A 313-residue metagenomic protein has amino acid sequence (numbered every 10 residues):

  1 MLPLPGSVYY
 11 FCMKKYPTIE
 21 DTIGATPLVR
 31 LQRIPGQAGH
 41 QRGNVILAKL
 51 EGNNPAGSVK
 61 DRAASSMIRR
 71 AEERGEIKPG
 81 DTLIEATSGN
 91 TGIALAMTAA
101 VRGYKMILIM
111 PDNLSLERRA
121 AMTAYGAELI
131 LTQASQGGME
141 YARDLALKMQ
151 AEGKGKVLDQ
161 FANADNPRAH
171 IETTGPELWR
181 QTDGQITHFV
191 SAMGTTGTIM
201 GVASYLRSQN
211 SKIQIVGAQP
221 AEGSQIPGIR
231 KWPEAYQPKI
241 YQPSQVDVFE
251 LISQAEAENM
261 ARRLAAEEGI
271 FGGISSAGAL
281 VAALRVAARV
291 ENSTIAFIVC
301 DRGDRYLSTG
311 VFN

Functional and structural regions predicted by a protein language model:
M1-V8: Intrinsic disorder/low-complexity segments
Y9-N313: PLP-dependent amino-acid enzyme catalytic core
